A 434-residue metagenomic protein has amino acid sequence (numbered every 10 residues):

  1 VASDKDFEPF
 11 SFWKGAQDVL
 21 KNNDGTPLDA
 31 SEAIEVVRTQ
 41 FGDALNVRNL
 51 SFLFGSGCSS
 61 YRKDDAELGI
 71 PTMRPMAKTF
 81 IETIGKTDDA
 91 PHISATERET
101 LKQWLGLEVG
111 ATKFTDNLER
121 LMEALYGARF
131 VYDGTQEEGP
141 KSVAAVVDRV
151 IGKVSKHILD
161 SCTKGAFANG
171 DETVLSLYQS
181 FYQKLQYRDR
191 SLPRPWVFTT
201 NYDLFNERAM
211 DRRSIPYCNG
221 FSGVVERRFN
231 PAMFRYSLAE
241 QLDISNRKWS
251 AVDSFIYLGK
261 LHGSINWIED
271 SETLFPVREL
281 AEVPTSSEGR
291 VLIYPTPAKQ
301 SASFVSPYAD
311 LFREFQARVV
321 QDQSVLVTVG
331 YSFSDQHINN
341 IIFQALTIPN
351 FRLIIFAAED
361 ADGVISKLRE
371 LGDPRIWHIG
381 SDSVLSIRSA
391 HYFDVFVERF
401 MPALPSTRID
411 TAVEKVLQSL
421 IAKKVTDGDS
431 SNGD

Functional and structural regions predicted by a protein language model:
V1-F52, H92, L101, K248 (+2 more regions): SIR2/sirtuin-family catalytic core signature
V37-I84: An N-terminal structural lobe/cap that precedes and organizes the functional/catalytic core across diverse proteins
G57-S60, Y202-F205, G263-N266, S332-S334 (+1 more regions): Short, solvent-exposed loop/turn segments at secondary-structure junctions
Y61-E67, N206-D211, S271-E272, Q336-I342 (+1 more regions): A short acidic (Asp/Glu
L68-I84, R213-E226, G330: A short alpha->loop->secondary-structure connector
A95-D148, Q183-R290: Extended, H/D-rich, highly charged conserved domains that either
K153-L177, V291-Y308: Glycine-rich phosphate-binding "P-loop"
P276-R313, R318: Flexible internal linker/loop segments at domain or repeat junctions
